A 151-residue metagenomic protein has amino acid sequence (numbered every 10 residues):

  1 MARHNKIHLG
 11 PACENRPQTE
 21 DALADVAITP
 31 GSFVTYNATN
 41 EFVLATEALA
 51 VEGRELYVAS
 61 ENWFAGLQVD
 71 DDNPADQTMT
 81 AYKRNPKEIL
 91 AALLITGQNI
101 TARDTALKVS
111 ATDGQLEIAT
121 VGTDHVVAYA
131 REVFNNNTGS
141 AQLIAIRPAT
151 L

Functional and structural regions predicted by a protein language model:
M1-L151: Surface-exposed, low-hydrophobicity beta-strand/loop segments enriched in small/polar/acidic residues
